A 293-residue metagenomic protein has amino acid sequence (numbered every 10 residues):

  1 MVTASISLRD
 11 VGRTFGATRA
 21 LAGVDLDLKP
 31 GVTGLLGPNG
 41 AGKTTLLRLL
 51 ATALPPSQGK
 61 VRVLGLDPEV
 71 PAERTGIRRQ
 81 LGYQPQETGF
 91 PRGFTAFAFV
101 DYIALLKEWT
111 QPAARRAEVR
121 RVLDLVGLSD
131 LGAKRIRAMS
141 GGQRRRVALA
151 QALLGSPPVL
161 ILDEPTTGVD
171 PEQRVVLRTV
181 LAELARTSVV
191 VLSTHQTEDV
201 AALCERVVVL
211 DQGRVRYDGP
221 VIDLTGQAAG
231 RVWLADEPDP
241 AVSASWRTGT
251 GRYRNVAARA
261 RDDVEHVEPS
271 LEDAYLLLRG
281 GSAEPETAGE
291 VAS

Functional and structural regions predicted by a protein language model:
I6, L21-G23, R78: Conserved structural motif at the start of ABC-family nucleotide-binding domains
A51: Helix-to-loop junction immediately C-terminal to a conserved catalytic motif
G59-V70, G76-I77: Conserved ABC transporter NBD signature motif
D101, L105, A113-L131: Conserved ABC ATPase "signature" region
R135-M139: Conserved ABC ATPase signature
L160-E164, V169: Catalytic Walker B motif of ABC-type/P-loop ATPase nucleotide-binding domains
V175-V256: ABC transporter nucleotide-binding domain
